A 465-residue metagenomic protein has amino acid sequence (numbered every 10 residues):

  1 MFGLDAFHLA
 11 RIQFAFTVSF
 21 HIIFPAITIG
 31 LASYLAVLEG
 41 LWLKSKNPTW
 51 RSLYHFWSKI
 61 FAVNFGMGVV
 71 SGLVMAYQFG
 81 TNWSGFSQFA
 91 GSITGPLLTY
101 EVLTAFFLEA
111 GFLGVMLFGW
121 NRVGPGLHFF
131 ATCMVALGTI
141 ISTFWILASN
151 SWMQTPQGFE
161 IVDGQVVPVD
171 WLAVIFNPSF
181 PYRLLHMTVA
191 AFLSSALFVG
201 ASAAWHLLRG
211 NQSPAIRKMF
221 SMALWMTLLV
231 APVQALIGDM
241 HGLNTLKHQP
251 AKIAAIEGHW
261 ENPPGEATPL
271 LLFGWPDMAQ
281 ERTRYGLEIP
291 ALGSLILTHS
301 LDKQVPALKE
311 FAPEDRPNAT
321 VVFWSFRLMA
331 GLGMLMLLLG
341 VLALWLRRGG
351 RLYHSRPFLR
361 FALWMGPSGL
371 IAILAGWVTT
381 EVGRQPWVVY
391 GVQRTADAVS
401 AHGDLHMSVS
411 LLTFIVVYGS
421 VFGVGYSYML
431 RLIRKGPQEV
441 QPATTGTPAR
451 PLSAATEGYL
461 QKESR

Functional and structural regions predicted by a protein language model:
M1-R465: Polytopic transmembrane helical bundles with strong interfacial aromatic enrichment
